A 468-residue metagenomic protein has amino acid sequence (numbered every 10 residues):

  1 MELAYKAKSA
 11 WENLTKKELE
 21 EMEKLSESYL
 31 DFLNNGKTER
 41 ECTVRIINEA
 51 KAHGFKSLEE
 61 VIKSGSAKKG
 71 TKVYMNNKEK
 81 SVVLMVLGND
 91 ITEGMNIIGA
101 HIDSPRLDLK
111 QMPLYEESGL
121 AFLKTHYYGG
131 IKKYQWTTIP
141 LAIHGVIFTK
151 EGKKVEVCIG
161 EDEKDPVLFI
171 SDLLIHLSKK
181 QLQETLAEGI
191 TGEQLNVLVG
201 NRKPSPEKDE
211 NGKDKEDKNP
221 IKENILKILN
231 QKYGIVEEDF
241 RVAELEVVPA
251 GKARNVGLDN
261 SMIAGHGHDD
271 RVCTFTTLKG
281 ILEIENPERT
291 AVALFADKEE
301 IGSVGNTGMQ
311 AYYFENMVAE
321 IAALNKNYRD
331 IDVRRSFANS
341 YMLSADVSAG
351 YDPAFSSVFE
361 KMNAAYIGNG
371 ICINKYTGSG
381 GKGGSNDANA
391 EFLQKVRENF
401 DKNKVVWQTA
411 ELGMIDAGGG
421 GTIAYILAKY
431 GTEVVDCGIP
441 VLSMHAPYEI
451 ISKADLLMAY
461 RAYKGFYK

Functional and structural regions predicted by a protein language model:
M1-K468: N-terminal hydrophobic/helix-forming segments and targeting peptides
